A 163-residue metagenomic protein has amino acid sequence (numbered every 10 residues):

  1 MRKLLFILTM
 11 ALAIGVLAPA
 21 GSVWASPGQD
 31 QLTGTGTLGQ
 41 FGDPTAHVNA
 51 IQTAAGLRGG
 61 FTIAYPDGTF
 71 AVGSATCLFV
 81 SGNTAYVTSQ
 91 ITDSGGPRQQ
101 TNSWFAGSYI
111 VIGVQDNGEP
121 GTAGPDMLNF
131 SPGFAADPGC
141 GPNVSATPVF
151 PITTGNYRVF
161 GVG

Functional and structural regions predicted by a protein language model:
M1-L4: Positively charged n-region of N-terminal signal peptides that target proteins for export
I7-P19: Bacterial N-terminal signal peptides
P19-P27: Sec/Tat signal peptide C-region and signal peptidase I cleavage site
G28-G39: Polar/acidic, low-complexity leader/linker segments enriched in S/T/G and N/D
L38-V114: Predominantly extracellular/secreted and cell-surface proteins with exposed, flexible low-complexity segments
N117-P120: Acidic, low-complexity intrinsically disordered segments
T122-G163: C-terminal partner/receptor-binding element of secreted or periplasmic proteins
